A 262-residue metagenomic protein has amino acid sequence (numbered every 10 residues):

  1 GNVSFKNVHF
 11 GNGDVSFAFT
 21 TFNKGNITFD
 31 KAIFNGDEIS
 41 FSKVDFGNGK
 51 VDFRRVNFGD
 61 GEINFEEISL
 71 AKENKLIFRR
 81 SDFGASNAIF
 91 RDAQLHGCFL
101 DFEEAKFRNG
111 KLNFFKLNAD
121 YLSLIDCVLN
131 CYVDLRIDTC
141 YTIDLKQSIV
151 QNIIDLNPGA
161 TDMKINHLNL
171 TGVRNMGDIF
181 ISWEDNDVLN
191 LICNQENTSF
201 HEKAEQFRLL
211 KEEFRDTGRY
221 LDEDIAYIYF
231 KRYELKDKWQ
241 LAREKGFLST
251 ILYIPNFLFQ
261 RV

Functional and structural regions predicted by a protein language model:
G1-I251: N-terminal leader/targeting and pre-domain segments
L248-V262: Amphipathic interfacial helices
